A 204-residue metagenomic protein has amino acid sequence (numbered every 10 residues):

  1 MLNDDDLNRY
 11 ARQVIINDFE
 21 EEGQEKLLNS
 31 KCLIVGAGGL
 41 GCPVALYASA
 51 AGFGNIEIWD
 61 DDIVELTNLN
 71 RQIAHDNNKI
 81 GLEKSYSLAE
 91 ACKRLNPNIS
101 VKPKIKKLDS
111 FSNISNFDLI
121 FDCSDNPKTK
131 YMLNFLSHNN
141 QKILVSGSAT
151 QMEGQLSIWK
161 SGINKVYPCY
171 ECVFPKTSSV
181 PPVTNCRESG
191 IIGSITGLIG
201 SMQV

Functional and structural regions predicted by a protein language model:
M1-Q203: Adenine nucleotide-associated cytosolic modules
